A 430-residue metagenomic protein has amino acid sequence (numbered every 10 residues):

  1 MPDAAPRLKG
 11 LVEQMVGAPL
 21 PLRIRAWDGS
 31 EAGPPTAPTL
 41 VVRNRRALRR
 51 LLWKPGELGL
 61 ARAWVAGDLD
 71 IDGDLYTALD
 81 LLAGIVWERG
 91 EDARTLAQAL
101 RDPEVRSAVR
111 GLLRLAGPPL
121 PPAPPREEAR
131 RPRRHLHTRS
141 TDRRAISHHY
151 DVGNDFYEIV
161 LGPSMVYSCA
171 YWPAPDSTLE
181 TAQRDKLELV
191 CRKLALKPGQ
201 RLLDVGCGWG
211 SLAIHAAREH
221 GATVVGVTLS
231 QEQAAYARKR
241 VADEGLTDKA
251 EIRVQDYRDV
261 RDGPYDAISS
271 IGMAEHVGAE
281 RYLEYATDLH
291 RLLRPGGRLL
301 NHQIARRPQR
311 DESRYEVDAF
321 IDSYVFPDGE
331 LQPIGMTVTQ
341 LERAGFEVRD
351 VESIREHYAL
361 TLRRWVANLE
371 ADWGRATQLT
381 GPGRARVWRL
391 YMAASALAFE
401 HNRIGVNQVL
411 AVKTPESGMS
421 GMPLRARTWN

Functional and structural regions predicted by a protein language model:
M1-S177, A182-Q183, L189: Feature captures hydrophobic
K197-G206: Conserved class I S-adenosyl-L-methionine
W209-H220: Conserved SAM-binding loop of SAM-dependent methyltransferases across substrates and taxa, primarily the Class I
A237-R238: Conserved SAM-binding loop
R258-I268: A short acidic, Gly/Pro-enriched loop at the edge of an enzyme's catalytic core that lines a small-molecule cofactor
L283-P295: A short glycine-rich, Lys/Arg-flanked "PGG" loop and its adjoining helix->strand segment in the class I
G296-I304: Conserved beta-strand signature within the Rossmann-like core of class I S-adenosyl-L-methionine
I304-M419, A426-W429: Substrate-binding/catalytic lobe of Class I Rossmann-like enzymes that use SAM or dcSAM, i.e., the mid-to-C-terminal
